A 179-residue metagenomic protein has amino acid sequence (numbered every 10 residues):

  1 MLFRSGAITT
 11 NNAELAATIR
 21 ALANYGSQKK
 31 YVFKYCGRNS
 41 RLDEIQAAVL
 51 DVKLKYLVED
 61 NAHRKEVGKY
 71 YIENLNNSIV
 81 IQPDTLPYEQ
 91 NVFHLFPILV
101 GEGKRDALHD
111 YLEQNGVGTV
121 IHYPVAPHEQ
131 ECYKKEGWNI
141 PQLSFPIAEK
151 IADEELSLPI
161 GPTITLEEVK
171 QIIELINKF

Functional and structural regions predicted by a protein language model:
M1-L2: Short, small-residue-biased leader/transition segments that mark boundaries at the very start of proteins
S5: N-terminal phosphate-binding loop and flanking beta/alpha elements of the actin-like ATPase fold
I8: Conserved SAM-binding loop
N11-F179: PLP-dependent aminotransferase class I/II
